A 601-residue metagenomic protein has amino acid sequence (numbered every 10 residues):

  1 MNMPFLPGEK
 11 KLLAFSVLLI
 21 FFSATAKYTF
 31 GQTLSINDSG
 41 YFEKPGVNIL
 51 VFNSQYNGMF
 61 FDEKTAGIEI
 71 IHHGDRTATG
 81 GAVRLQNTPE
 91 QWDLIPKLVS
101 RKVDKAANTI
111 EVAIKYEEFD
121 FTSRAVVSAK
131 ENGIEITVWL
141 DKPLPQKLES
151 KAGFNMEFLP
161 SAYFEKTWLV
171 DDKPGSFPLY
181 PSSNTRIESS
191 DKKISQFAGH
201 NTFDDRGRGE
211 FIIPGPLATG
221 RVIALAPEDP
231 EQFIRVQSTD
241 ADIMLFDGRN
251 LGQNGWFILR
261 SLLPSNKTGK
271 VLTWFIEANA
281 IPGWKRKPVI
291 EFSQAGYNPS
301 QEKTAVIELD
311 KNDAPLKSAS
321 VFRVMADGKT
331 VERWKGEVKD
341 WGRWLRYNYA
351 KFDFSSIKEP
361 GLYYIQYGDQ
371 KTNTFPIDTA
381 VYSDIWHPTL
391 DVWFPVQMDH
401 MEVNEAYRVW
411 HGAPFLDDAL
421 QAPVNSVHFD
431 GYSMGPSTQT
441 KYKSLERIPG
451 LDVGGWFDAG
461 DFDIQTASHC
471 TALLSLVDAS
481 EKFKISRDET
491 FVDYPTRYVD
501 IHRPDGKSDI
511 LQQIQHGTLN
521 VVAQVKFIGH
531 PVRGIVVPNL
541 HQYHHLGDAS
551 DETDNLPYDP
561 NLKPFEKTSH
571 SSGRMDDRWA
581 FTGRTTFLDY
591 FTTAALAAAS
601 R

Functional and structural regions predicted by a protein language model:
F30-V83, S183-I213: Beta-strand-rich N-terminal accessory domains
R84-P143: Extended, loop-rich substrate-binding clefts of extracytoplasmic carbohydrate-active enzymes
E135-P181, K371-V381: Acidic (Asp/Glu-rich), glycine- and aromatic
A162-V170, G283-E302, T372-H411: Low-complexity, Pro/Ser/Thr- and charge-rich linker/hinge segments at domain boundaries
G207-W284: Beta-strand-rich recognition/accessory modules
V289-S318, F322-A326, V331-A380: Ligand-binding face of N-terminal immunoglobulin V-set domains in extracellular IgSF glycoproteins
A305, Y367, L473-R503, N520-F527 (+1 more regions): Well-ordered alpha-helical scaffold segments within catalytic/enzyme domains
V453-A459, A523, H530-R601: Active-site lining segments of carbohydrate-active enzymes
